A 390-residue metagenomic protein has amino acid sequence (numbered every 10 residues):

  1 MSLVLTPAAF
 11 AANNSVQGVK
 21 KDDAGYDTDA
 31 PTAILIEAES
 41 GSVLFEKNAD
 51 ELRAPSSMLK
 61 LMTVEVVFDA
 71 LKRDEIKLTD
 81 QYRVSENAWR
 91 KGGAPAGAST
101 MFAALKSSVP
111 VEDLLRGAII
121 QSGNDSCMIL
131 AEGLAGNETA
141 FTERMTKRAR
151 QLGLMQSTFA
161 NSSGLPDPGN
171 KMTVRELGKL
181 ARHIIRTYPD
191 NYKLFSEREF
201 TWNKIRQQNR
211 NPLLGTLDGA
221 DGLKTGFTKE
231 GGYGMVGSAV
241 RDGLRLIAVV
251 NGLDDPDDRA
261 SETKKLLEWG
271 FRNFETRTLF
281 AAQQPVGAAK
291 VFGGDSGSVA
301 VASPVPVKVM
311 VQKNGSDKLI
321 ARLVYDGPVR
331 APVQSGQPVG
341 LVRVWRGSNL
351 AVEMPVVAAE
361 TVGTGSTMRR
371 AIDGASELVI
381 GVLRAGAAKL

Functional and structural regions predicted by a protein language model:
M1-T6: Bacterial N-terminal signal peptides
P7-A11, I320: Residue-level detector of intrinsically disordered, flexible termini and proteolytic processing junctions
F10-Y188, F200-N203: Active-site-adjacent loops and short helices of periplasmic peptidoglycan-processing enzymes
L154-T158, P166-L390: Domain-terminus/edge residues, biased toward the C-terminal soluble/receptor-binding domains of extracytoplasmic
